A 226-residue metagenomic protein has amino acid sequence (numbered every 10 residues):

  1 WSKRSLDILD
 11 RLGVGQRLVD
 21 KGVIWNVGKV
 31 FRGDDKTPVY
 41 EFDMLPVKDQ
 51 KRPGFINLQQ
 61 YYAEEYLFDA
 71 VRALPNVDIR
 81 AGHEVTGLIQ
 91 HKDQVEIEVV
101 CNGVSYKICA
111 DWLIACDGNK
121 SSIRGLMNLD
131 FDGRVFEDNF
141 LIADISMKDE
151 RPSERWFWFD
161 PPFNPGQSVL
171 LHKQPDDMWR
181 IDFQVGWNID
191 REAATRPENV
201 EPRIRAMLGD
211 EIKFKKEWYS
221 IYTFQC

Functional and structural regions predicted by a protein language model:
W1-R72, I89, H172: Active-site-adjacent segment of FAD-dependent monooxygenases/related oxidoreductases
D35, C101-S105, N164-G166: Glycine-centered tight beta-turn/hairpin loop motif at sheet-sheet or coil-to-beta transitions
E41, K107-C109, I142: Well-ordered beta-strand positions in beta-sheet-rich domains
D69, K92-Q94, W112, C116-Q225: Conserved FAD-binding catalytic core of PHBH/FMO-like flavoproteins
V71-T86: A conserved beta-strand/loop element that lines the FAD pocket in flavoprotein oxidoreductases
G87-I108, L113: Conserved beta-strand-loop-beta-strand element in the redox core of flavoprotein oxidoreductases
